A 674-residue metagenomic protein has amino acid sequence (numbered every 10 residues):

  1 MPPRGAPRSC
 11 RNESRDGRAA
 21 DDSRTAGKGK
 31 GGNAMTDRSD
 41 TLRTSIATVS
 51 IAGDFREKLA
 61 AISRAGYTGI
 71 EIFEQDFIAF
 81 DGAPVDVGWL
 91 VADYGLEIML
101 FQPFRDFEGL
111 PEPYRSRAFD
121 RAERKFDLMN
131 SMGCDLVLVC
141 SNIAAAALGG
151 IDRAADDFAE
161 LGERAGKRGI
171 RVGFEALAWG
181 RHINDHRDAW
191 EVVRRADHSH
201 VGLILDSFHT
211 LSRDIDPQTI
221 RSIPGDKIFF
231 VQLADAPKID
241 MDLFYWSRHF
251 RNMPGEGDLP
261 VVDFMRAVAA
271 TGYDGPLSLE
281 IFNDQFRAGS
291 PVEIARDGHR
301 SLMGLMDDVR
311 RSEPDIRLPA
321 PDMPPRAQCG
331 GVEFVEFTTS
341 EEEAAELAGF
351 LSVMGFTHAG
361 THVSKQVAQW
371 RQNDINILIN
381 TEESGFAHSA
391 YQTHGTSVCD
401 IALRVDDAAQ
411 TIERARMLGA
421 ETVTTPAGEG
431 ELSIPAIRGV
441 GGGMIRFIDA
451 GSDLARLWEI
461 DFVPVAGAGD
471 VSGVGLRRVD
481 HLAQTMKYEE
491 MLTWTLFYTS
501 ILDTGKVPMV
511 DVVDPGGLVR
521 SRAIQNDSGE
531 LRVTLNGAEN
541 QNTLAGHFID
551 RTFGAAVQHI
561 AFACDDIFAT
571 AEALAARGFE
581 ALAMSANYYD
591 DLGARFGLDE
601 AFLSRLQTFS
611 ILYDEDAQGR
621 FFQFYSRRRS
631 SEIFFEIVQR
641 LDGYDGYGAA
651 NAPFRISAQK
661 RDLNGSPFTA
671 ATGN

Functional and structural regions predicted by a protein language model:
R11, R15-D22, K30, D37-D40 (+4 more regions): Active-site acidic/histidine proton-transfer and metal-coordination neighborhood in alpha/beta enzyme cores
K28-C134, R296-R326: N-terminal pre-domain/capping segments
L42-T48, I70-I72, I98-P103, V137-V139 (+4 more regions): Hydrophobic faces of well-ordered beta-strands that scaffold small-molecule active sites in alpha/beta enzyme cores
V49-R56, F73-P84, D106-S116, A144-G149 (+4 more regions): Acidic-and-aromatic substrate-binding clefts and catalytic sites of carbohydrate-active enzymes
F55, R64, E293, R310-G360 (+3 more regions): Glyoxalase I/VOC metalloenzyme domain signal
Y67, M129-C134, I228, Y273-D274 (+3 more regions): A structural motif
G69-I70, E160-D258: Acidic/histidine-rich catalytic cores of soluble enzymes
V87-F104, A155-K167, V193-H198, L259-F264: Alpha-helix-loop-beta-strand connector modules within alpha/beta enzyme cores
